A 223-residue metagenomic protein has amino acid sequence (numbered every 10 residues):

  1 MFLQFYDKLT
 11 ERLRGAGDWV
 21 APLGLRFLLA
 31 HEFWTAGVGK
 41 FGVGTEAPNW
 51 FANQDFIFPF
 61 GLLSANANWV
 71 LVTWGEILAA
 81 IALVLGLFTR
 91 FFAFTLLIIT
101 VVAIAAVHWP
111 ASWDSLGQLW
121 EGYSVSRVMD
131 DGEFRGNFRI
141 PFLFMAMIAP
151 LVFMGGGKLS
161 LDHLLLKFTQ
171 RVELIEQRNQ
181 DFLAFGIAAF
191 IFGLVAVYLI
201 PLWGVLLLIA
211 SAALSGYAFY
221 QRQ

Functional and structural regions predicted by a protein language model:
M1-E46, L62-W74, L87-Q223: Extended, low-polarity transmembrane helix blocks
G44-Q54: Short Gly/aromatic-enriched secondary-structure transition segments
Q54-G61: Short, basic/aromatic beta-hairpin or loop at an interaction surface
A79: Extracellular/periplasmic metallocenter environments
A82-G86: Juxtamembrane transmembrane-helix termini
